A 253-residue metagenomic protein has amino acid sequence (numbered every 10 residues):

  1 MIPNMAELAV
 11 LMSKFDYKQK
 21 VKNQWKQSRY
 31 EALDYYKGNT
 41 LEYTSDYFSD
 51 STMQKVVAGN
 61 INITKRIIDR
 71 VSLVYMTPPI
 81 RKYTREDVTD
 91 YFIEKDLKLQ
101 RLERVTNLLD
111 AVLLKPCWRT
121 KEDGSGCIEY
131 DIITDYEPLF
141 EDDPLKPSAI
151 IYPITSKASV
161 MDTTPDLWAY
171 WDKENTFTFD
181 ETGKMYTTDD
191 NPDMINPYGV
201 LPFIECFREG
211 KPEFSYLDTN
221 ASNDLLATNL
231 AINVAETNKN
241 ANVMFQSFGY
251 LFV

Functional and structural regions predicted by a protein language model:
M1-Y130: Extended, helix-rich architectural segments
L8, Y17-K18, M161-T164, N238 (+1 more regions): Intrinsically disordered, low-complexity regions enriched in Ser/Pro/Gly/Gln/His and often acidic
K22, R29-A32, D166, T176-T178 (+1 more regions): Polar/charged side chains located within well-ordered beta-strands of beta-rich proteins
E42-Q54, Y170, E174-T176, N233-F252: Charged, low-complexity, helix/coiled-coil-prone segments
P79-L97, K173-N175, T182-D193, V253: Generic structural signal for short, solvent-exposed loop/turn connectors between secondary structure elements
Q100-F214: Extended, regular secondary-structure scaffolds
D189-V253: Extended, charged amphipathic alpha-helical segments
